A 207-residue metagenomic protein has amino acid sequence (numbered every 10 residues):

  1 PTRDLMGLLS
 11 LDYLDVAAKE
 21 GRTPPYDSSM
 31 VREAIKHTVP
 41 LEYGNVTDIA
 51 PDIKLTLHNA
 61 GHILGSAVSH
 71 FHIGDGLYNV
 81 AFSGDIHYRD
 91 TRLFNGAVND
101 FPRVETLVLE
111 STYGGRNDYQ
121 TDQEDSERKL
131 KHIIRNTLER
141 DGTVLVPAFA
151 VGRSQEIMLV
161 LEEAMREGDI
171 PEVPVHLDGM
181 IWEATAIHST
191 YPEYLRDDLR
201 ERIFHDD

Functional and structural regions predicted by a protein language model:
P1, R166-I170, E193-E201: Short, structured coil/loop segments at alpha-helix boundaries
P1-E156, E162-D169: His/Asp/Glu-rich metal-coordinating catalytic cores of metallo-dependent phosphodiesterases/hydrolases acting on
M6, V160-M180, A184-T185, T190: Terminal amphipathic helices with adjacent charged low-complexity linkers/tails
H58-V68, H72, V80, G179-D207: A contiguous, basic/glycine-rich beta-loop/short-helix subdomain that forms a polymer-engagement track
